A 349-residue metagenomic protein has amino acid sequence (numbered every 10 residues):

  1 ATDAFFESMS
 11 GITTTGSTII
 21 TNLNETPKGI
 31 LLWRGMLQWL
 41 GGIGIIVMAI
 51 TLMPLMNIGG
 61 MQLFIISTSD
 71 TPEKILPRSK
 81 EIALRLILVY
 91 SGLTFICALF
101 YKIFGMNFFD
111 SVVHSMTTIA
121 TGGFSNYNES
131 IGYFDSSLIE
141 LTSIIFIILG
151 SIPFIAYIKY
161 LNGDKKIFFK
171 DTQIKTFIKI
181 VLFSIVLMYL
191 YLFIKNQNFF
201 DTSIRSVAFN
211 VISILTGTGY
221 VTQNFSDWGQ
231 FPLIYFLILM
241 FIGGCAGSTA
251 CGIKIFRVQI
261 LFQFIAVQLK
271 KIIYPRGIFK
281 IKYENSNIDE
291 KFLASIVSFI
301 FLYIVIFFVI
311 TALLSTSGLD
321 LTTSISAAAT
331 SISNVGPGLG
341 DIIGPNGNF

Functional and structural regions predicted by a protein language model:
A1-F349: Membrane-proximal intracellular helices of multi-pass ion channels
